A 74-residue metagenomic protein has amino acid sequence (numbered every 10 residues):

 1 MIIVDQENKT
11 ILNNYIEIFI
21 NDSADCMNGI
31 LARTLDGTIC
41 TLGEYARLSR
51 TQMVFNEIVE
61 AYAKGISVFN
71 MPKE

Functional and structural regions predicted by a protein language model:
M1-E74: Eukaryotic intrinsically disordered, low-complexity regulatory linkers and tails enriched in Ser/Thr/Pro
